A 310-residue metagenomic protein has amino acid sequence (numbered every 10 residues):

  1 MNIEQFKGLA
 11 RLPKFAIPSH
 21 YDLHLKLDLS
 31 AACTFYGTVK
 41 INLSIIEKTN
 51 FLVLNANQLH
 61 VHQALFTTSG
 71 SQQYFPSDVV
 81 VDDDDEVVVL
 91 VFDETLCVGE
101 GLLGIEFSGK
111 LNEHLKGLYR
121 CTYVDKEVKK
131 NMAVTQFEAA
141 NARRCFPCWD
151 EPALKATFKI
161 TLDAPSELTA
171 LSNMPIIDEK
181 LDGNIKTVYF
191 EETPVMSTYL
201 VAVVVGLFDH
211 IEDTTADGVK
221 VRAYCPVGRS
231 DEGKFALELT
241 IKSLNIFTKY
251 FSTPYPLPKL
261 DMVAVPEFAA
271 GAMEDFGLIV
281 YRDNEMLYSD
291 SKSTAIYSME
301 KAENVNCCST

Functional and structural regions predicted by a protein language model:
M1-A264, G271, N284, S289: Acidic/His-enriched low-complexity segments
G37-T38, T294-S298: Short, polar loop/linker segments at the starts of domains and inter-domain junctions
A272-F276: A short, glycine/Asx- and small/polar-enriched loop/turn that sits immediately N-terminal to a beta-strand
L278, L287-S293: Extended hydrophobic/aromatic segments used for targeting, binding, or gating
I296-T310: Short alpha-helix carrying the canonical HExxH Zn2+-binding catalytic motif
